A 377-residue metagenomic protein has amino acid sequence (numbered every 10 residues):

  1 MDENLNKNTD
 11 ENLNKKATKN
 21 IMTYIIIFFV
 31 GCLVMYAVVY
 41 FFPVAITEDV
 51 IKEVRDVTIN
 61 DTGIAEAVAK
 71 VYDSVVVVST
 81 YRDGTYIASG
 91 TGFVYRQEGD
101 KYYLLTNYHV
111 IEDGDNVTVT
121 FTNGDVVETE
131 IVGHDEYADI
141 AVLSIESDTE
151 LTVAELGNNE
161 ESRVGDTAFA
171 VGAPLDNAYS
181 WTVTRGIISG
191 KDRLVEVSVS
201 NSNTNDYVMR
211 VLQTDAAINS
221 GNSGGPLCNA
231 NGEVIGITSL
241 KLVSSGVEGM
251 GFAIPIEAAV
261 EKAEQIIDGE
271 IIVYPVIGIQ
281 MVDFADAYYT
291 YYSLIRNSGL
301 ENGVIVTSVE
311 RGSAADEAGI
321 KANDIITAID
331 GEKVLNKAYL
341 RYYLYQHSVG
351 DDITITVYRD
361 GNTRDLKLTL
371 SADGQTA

Functional and structural regions predicted by a protein language model:
M1-T47, E130-I131, S144, N229 (+1 more regions): C-terminal recognition in membrane/secretory proteostasis and scaffolding
N20-Y24, R82-I87, G114, L151 (+4 more regions): Active-site loop architecture of trypsin-fold serine endopeptidases
V34, D73-S79, G92, Y102-T106 (+16 more regions): Terminal peptide-recognition signature
V38-Q97, Y103-L104, G114-N116, T120 (+4 more regions): N-terminal activation segment of mature serine protease catalytic domains
Y72, T91, D113, N158 (+6 more regions): Short, flexible surface segments
V78, Y95-Q97, V132-H134, N159 (+7 more regions): Residue-level recognition of beta-strand microenvironments
T85, H134-A138, N177-Y179, K191-L212 (+3 more regions): Gly/Ser-enriched beta-turn/beta-hairpin loop segments
T85-A88, R96-A178, V334-A338, Y343 (+3 more regions): Conserved active-site neighborhood of the chymotrypsin/trypsin-like protease fold
